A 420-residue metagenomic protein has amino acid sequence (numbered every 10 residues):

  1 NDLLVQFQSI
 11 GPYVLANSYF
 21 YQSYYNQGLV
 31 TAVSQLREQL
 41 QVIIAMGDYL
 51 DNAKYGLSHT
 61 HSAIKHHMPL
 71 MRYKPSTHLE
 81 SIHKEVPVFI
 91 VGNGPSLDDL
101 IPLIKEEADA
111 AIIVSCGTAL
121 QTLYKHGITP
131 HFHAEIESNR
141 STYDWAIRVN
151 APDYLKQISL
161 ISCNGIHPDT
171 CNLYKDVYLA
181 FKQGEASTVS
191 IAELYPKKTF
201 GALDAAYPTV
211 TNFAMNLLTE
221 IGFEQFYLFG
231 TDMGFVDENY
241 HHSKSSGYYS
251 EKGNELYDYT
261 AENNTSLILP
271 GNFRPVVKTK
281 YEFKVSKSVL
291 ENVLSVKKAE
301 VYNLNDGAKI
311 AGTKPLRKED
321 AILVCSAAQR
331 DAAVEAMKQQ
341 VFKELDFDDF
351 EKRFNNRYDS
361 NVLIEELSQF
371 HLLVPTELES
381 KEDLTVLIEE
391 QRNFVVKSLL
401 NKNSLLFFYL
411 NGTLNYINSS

Functional and structural regions predicted by a protein language model:
N1-N52, Y124-F213, T219-I221, E379 (+2 more regions): Acidic/Gly/His-enriched mid-domain segments of enzyme catalytic cores or analogous surface patches that mediate
Y25-V86, L97: Aromatic- and Gly/Pro-rich donor/ligand-binding loops that form nucleotide- or phosphate-bearing donor binding pockets
P69-R140: Secondary-structure-rich domain cores
G117-Q121, S162-P168, N305-K309: Short, polar loop motifs at secondary-structure junctions
A134-Y143, I147-K156, A180-G184, S243-E262 (+1 more regions): Acidic, Ser/Thr-rich peripheral helices and adjacent loops at domain boundaries
P208, Y257-A308: Polyanion-binding loop/helix "lid" in catalytic or ligand-binding cores
N292, V296-S420: Long, compositionally biased charged/polar accessory segments in the mid-to-C-terminal portions of proteins
